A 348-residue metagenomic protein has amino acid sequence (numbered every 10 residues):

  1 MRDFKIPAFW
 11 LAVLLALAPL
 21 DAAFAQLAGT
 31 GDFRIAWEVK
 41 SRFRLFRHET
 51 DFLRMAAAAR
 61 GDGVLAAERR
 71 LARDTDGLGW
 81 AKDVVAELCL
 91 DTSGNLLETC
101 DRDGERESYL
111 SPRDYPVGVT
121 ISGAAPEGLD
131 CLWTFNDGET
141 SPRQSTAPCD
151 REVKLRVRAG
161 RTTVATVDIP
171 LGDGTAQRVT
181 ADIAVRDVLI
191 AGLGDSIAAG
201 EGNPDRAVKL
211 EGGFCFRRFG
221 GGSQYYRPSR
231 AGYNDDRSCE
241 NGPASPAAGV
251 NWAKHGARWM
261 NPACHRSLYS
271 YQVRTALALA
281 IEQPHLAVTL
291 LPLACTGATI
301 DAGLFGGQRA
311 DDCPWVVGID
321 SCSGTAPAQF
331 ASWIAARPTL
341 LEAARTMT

Functional and structural regions predicted by a protein language model:
M1-W10: Bacterial N-terminal signal peptides that target proteins for export
W10-A18: Bacterial N-terminal signal peptides
L20-A25: Sec/Tat signal peptide C-region and signal peptidase I cleavage site
Q26-L189: Beta-strand-enriched, solvent-exposed domains that form extended recognition/catalytic surfaces
L189-A191, D205, G212-F219: N-terminal low-complexity, Ser/Thr- and acidic-residue-enriched intrinsically disordered segments
L189-L193, I197-E201, T289-A294, T348: Structural recognition of the beta-strand scaffold that forms the well-ordered cores of secreted hydrolase catalytic
G200-K209, A302-G306: Short, solvent-exposed loop/turn and secondary-structure capping segments
G213-T348: Conserved SGNH/GDSL esterase-like catalytic core that processes O-acyl groups on lipids and polysaccharides
